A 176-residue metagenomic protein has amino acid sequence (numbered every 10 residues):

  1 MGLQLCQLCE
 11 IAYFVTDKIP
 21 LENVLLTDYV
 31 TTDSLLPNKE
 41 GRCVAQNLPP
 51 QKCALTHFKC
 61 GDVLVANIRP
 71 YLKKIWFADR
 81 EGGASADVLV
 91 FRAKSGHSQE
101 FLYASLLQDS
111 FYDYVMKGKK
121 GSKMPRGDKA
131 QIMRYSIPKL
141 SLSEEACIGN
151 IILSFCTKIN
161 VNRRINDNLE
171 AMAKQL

Functional and structural regions predicted by a protein language model:
M1, G83-L89, K120-L153: A short glycine-rich beta-alpha junction/loop motif
M1-L21, P138-L176: Non-catalytic DNA-recognition/assembly elements of restriction-modification systems
C6-C60: Sequence-specific dsDNA recognition surfaces
T32, A93, I137: Active-site donor-binding loop signature of nucleotide-sugar glycosyltransferases
A54-T56, V63-D109: A short beta-sheet element
E100-M133: Short, positively charged
